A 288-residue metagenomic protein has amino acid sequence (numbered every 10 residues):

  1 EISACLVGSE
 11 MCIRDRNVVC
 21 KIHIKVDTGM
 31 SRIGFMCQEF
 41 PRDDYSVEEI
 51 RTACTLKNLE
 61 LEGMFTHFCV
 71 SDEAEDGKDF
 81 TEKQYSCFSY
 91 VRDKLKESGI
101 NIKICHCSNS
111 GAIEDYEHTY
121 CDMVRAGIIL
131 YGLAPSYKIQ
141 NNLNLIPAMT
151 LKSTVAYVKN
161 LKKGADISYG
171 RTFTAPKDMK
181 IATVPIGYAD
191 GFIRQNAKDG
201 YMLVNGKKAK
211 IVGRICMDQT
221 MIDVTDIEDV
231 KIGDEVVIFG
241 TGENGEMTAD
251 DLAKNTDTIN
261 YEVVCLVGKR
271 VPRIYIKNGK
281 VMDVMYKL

Functional and structural regions predicted by a protein language model:
E1-G8, I13: Single conserved hydrophobic/aromatic residue that forms the stacking wall/gate of nucleotide- or nucleobase-binding
I2-C5, T154, E262: Residue-level recognition of specific faces of alpha-helices
A4, K25-M30, L59-E62, M123 (+5 more regions): Short glycine- and Lys/Arg-enriched binding-loop motifs that mark or flank ligand-binding interfaces
R14-K21, T28-T154, L161-K162: Active-site loop/helix belt of alpha/beta enzymes
S153-A156, A182: Internal, well-ordered alpha-helical scaffold/interface segments that support domain packing or protein-protein contacts
N160-L288: C-terminal accessory subdomain/extension
